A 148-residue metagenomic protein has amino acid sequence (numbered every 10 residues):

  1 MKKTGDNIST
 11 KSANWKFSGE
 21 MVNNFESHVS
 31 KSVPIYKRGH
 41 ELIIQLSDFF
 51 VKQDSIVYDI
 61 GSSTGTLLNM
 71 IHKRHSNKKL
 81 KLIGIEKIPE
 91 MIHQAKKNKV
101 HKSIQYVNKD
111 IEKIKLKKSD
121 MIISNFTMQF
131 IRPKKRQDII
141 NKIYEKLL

Functional and structural regions predicted by a protein language model:
M1-N24: N-terminal, positively charged/glycine-rich alpha-helical extensions of SAM-dependent methyltransferases
I35-Q53: Conserved alpha-helix/loop element of class I SAM-dependent methyltransferases that forms part of the SAM/SAH-binding
V51, S76, K99, L147-L148: A generic alpha-to-beta junction signature in SAM-dependent methyltransferases
Y58, S63-E112: Class I SAM-dependent methyltransferase SAM/SAH-binding core
K113-K117: Short conserved loop adjoining the S-adenosyl-L-methionine
I123: A conserved beta-strand element that flanks and buttresses the S-adenosyl-L-methionine
F126-F130: Short catalytic micro-motifs in class I SAM-dependent methyltransferases
Q137-L148: A short glycine-rich, Lys/Arg-flanked "PGG" loop and its adjoining helix->strand segment in the class I
